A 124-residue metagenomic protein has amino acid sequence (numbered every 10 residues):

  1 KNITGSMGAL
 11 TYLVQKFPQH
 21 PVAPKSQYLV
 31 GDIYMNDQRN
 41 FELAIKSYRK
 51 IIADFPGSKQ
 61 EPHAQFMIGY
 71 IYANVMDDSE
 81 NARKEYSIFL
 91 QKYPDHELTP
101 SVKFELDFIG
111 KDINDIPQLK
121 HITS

Functional and structural regions predicted by a protein language model:
K1-S124: Acidic, polar-rich low-complexity tracts and alpha-helical solenoid repeat scaffolds
